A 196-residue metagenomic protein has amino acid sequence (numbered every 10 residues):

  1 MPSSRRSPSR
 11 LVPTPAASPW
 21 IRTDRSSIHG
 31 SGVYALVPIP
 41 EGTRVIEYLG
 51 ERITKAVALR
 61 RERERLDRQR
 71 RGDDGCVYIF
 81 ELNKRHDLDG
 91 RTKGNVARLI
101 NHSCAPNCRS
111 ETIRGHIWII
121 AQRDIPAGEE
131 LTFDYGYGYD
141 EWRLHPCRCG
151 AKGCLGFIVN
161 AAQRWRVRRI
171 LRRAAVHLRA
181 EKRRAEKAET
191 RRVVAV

Functional and structural regions predicted by a protein language model:
S3-R5, S103-V196: C-terminal SET catalytic tail plus cysteine-rich post-SET Zn-binding segment of SAM-dependent SET-domain
S7, L11-S110: Catalytic cores of histone-lysine modification enzymes
